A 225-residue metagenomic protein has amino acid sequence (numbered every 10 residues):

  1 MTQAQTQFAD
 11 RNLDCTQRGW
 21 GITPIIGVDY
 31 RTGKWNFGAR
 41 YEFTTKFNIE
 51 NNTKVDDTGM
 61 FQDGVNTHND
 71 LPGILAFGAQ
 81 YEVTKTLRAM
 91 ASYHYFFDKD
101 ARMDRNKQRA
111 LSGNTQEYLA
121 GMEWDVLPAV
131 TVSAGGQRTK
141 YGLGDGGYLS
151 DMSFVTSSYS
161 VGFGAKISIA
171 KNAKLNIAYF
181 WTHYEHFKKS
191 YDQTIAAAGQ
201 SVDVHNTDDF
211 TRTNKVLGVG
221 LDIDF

Functional and structural regions predicted by a protein language model:
M1-F225: Outer-membrane beta-barrel porins/channels
